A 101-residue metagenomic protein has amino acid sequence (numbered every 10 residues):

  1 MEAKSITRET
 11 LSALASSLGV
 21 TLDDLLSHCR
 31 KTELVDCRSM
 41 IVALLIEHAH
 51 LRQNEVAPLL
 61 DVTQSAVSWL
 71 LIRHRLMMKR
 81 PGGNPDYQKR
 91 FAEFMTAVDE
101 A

Functional and structural regions predicted by a protein language model:
S12, N54: Residues within the helices of the helix-turn-helix
A15-R38, G82-P85: Short, Lys/Arg-enriched anionic-surface-contact patches
V35-L51: Short, amphipathic alpha-helical "recognition" segments used to contact nucleic acids or chromatin
I46, L71, M78: DNA major-groove recognition helix of helix-turn-helix
L59, S65, L76-A101: Intrinsically disordered, low-complexity basic tails/linkers immediately adjacent to helix-turn-helix/homeobox/MYB/SANT
